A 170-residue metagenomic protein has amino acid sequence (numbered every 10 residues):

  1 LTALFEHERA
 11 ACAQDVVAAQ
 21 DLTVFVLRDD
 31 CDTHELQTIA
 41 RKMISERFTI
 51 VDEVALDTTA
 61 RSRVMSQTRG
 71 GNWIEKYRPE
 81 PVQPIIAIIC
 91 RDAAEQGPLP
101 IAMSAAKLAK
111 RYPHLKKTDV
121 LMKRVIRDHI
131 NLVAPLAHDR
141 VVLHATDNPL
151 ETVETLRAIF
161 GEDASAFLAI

Functional and structural regions predicted by a protein language model:
L1-I170: Non-catalytic terminal and connector segments of soluble metabolic enzymes
